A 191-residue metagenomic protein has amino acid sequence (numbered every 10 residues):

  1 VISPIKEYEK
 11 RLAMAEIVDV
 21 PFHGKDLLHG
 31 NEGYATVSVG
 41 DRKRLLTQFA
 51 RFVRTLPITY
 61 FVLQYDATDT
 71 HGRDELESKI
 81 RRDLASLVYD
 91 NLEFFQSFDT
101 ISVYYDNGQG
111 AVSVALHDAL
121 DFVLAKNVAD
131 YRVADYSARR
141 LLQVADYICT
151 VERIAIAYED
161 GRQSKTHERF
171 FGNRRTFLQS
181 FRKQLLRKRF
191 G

Functional and structural regions predicted by a protein language model:
V1-G191: Phosphate-ester processing/binding pockets and catalytic centers
